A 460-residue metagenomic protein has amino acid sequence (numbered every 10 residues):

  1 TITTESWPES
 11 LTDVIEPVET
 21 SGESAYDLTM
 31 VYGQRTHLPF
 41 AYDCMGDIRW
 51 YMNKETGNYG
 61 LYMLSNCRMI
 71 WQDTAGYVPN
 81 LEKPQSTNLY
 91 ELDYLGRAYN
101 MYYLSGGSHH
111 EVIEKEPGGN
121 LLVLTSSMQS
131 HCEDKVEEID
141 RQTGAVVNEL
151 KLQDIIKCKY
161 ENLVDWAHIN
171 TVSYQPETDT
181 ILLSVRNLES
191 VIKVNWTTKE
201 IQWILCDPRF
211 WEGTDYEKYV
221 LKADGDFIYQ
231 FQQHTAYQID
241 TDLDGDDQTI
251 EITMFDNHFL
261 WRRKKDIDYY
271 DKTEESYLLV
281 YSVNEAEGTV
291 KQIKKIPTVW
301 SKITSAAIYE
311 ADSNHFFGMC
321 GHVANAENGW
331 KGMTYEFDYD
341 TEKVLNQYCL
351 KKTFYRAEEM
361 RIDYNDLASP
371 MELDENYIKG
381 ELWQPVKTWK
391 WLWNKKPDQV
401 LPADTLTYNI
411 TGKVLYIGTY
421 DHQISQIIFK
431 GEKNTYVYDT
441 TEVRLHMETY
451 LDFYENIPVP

Functional and structural regions predicted by a protein language model:
I2-G431, T441-P460: Histidine-/acidic-rich catalytic cores in large beta-rich domains
K433-V437: Short, solvent-exposed loop/linker segments at beta-strand-coil boundaries, enriched for Pro/Gly and Ser/Thr
